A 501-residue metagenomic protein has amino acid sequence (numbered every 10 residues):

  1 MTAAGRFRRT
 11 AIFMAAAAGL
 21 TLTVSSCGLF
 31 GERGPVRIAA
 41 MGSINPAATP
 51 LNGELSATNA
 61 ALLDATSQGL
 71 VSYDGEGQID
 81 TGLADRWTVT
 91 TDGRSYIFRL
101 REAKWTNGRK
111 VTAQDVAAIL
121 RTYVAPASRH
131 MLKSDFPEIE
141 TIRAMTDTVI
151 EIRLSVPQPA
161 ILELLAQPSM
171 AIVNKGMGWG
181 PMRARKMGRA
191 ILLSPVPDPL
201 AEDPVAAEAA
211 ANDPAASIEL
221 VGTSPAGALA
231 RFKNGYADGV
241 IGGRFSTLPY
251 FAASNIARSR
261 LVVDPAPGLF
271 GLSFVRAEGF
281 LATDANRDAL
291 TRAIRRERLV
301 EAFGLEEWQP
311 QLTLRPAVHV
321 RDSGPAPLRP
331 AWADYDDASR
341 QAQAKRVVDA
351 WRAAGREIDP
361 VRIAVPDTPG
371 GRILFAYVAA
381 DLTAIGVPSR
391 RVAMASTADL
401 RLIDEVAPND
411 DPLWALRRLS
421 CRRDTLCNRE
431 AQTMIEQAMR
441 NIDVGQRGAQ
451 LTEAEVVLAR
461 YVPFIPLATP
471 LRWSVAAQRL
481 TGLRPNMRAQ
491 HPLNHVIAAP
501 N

Functional and structural regions predicted by a protein language model:
G28, R390-R391, A415-Q478: Extracytoplasmic/peripheral linker and loop segments enriched in polar/acidic and small residues with frequent Thr/Pro
M41-T91, R121: N-terminal lobe/hinge region of extracytoplasmic solute-binding protein
L62, R86-R129, R231: Aromatic- and charge-enriched surface segment that lines or borders ligand/interaction sites
V156-I218, P225-A226: Gly/Pro-rich hinge or "lid" segments in bacterial periplasmic/extracellular proteins
I191, E202, I218-A277, D404-V406: Extracellular/periplasmic solute-recognition and catalytic clefts
A277, L281-D322, L458-P463: Periplasmic-binding protein-like
E306-W351, T368-R372: Structural transition elements
A476-N501: Long beta-strand-rich cores associated with HINT superfamily self-processing modules
